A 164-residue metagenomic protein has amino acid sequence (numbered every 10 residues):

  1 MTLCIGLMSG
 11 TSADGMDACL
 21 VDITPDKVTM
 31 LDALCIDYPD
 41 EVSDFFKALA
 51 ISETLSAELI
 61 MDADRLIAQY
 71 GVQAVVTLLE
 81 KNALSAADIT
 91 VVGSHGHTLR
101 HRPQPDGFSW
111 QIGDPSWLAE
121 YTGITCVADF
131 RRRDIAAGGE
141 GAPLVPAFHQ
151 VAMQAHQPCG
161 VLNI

Functional and structural regions predicted by a protein language model:
M1-I164: Short acidic/glycine-rich loops and adjacent helix/strand connectors that line catalytic pockets where negatively
